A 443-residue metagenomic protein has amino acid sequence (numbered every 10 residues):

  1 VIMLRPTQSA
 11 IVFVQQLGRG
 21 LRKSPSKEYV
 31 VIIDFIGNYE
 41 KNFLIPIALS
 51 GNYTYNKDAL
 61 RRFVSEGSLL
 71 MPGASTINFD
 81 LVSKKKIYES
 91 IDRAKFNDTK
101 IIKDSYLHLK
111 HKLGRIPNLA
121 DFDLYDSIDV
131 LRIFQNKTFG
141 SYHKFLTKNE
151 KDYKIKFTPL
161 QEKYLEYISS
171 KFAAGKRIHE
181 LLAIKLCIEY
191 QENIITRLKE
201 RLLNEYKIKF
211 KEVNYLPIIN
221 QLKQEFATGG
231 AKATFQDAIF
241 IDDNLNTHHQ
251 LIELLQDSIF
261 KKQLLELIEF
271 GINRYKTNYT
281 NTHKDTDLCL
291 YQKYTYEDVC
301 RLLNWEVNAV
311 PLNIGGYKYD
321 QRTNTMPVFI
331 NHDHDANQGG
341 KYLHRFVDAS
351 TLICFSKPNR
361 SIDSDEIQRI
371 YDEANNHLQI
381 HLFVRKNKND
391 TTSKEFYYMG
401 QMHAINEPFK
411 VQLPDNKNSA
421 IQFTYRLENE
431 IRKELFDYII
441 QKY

Functional and structural regions predicted by a protein language model:
P6-Y53: Conserved segment of the helicase C-terminal RecA-like domain
L49-K185, L198: Long, largely alpha-helical accessory region at the distal end of helicase-like NTP-driven motors
L113-P117, I188-R197, H332-R345, D390-K394 (+1 more regions): Short, surface-exposed beta-strand/loop "edge" segments at domain boundaries and coil↔beta transitions
Q161, E166-I168, D287-E395: Acidic, glycine-rich low-complexity segments with interspersed aromatic residues
I168-G175, H179-K223: Long amphipathic alpha-helical coiled-coil/heptad-repeat bundle
E205-H334: Charge-dense, extended regions
N389-Y443: Compact mixed alphabeta submodule
